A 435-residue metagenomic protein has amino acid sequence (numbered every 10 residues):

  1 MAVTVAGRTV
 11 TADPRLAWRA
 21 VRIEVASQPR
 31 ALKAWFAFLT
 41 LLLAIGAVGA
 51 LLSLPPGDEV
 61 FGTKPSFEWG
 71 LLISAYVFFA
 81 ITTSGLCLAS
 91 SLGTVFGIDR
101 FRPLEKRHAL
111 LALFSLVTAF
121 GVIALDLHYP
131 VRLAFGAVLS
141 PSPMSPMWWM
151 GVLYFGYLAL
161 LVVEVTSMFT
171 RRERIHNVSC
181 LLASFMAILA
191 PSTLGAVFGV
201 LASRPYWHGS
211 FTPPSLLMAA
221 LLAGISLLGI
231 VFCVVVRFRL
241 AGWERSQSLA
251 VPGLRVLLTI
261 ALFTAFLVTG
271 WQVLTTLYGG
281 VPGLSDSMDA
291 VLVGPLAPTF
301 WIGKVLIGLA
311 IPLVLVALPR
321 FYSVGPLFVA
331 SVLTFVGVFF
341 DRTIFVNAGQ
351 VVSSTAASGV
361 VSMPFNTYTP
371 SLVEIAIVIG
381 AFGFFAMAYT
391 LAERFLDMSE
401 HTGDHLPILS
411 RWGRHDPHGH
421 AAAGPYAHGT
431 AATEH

Functional and structural regions predicted by a protein language model:
V3-A6, V21-L32, F36-I45, I98-R100 (+9 more regions): Long, contiguous internal "core" modules enriched in hydrophobic/ aromatic residues
V3-V10, P14, G325-H435: TerminUS-proximal long segments
A37-D58, G121-L127, L189-F198, Y389: Alpha-helical transmembrane segments of multi-pass membrane proteins
A50-S66, L92-I98, V234: Membrane-interface helix-loop junction between the first two transmembrane segments
L52-L54, I73, T212-L217, P282-P312 (+1 more regions): Membrane-interface transmembrane-helix boundary segments in multi-pass integral membrane proteins
P56-V60, V131-F135, Y278-D286, Q350-V360: Peri-membrane helix termini and adjoining interfacial loops of integral membrane proteins
D58-G70, L139-S140, D286-V291: Perimembrane loop-to-helix junctions flanking transmembrane segments
F67-A134, L139, P146-W149, L153: Membrane helical hairpin/interfacial module
